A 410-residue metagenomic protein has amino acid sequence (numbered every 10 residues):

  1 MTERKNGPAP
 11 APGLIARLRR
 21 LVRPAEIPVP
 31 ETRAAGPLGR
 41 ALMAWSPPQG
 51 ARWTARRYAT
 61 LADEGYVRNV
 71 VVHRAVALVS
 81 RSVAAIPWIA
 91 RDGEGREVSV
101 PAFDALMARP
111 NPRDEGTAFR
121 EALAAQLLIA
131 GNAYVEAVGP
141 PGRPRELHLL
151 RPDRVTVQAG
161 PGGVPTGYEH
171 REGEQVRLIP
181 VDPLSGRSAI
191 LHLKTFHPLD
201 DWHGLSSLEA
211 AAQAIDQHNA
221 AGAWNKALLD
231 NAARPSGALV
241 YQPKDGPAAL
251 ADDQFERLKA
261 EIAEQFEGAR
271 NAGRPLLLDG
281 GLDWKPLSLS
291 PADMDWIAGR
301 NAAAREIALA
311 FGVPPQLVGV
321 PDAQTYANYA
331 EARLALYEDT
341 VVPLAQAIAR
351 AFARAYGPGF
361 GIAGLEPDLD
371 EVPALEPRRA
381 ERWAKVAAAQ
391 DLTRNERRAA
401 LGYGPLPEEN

Functional and structural regions predicted by a protein language model:
T2-W296, A302, E306, V313 (+1 more regions): Structured, contiguous alpha/beta core segments that scaffold functional sites
I89-G93, F352, Y356, A389: Alpha-helix C-terminal capping segments
A233-D252, R274-A384: Surface-exposed loop-to-helix/strand elements on domain peripheries
V372-N410: Charged substrate- and nucleic-acid-binding regions of tRNA-handling and nucleotidyl-transfer enzymes, centered on
